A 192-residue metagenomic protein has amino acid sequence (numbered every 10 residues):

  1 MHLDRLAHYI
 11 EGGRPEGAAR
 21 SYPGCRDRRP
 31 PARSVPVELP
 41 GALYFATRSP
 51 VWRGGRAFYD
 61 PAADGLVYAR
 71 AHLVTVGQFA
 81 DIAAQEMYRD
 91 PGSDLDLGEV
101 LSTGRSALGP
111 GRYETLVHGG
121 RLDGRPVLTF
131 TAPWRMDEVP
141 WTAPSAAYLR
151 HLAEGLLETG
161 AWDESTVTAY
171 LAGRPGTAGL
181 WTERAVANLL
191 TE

Functional and structural regions predicted by a protein language model:
M1-E192: Glycine-aromatic micro-motifs
